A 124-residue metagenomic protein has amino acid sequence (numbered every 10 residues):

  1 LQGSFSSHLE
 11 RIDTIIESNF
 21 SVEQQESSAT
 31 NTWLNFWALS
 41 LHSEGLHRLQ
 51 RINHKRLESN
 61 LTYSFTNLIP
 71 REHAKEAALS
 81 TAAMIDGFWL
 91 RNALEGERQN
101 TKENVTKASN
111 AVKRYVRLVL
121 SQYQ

Functional and structural regions predicted by a protein language model:
L1-S28, A78-T81, V105: Hydrophobic alpha-helical connector segments
S4-H8, H42, P70, E97: Residue-level signature of the cytosolic catalytic core of signaling kinases
Q24, L41, D86-W89: Short alpha-helix boundary/capping elements
Q25-L34, H42-I69, T106, N110-K113: Amphipathic alpha-helical packing segments from all-alpha helical-bundle domains
H47, R51, N67-Q124: Hydrophobic/aromatic-rich alpha-helical bundle segments in the mid-to-C-terminal region
